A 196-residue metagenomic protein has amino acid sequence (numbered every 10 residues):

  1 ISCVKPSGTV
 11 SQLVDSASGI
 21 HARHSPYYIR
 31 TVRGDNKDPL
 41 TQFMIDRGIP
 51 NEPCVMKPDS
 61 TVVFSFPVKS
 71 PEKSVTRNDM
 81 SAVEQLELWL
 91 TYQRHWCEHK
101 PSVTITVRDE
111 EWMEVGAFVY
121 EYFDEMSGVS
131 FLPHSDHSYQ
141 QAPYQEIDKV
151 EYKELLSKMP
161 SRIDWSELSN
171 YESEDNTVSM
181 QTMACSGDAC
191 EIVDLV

Functional and structural regions predicted by a protein language model:
I1-K5: Internal maturation/activation junctions in enzymes
P6, L13-M180: Catalytic alpha/beta core of large soluble enzyme barrels
N176-V196: Short acidic, low-complexity intrinsically disordered linear motifs used for protein-protein interactions
